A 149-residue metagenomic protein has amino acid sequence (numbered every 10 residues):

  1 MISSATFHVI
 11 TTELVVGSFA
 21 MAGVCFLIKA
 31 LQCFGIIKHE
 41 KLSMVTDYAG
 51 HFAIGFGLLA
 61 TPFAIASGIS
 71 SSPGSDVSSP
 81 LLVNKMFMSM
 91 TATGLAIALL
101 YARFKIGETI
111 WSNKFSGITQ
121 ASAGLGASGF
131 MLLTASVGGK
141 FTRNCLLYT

Functional and structural regions predicted by a protein language model:
M1-F19: Hydrophobic transmembrane alpha-helical segments in integral membrane proteins
H8, A53, K85, G138: Divalent metal-coordination and catalytic microenvironments
E13-I28, G94-A96: Hydrophobic alpha-helical transmembrane segments
M21-T46: Membrane-interface helix-loop junction between the first two transmembrane segments
H39-F56, S112-G129: Interfacial segments of alpha-helical transmembrane regions
L58-G107: Membrane-interface helix-loop-helix modules in multi-pass inner-membrane proteins
L59-S71, G129-T142: C-terminal TM-helix exit segments that contain a strictly Trp-centered aromatic cap at the helix terminus
Y148-T149: Conserved small/polar residues in nucleotide/adenosyl-binding loops
